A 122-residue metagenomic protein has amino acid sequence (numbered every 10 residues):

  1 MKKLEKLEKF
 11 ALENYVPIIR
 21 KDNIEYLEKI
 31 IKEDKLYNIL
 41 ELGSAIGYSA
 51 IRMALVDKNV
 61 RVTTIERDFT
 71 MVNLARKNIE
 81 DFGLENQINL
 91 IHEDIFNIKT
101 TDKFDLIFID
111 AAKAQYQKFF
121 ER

Functional and structural regions predicted by a protein language model:
M1-L106, K113-R122: A short alpha-helical cap/connector motif
